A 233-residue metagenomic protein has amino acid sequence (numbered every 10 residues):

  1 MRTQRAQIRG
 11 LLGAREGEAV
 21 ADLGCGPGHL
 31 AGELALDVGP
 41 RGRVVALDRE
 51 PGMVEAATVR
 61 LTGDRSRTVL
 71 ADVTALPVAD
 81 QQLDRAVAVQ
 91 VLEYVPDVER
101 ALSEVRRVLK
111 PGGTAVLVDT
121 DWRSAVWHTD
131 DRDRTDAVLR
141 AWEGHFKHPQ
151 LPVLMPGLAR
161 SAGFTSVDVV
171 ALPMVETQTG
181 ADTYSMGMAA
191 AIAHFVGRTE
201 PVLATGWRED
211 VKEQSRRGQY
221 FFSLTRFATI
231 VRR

Functional and structural regions predicted by a protein language model:
M1-E18, E33: Conserved alpha-helix/loop element of class I SAM-dependent methyltransferases that forms part of the SAM/SAH-binding
A19-L23, P27-A75: Class I SAM-dependent methyltransferase SAM/SAH-binding core
T74-R85: A short acidic, Gly/Pro-enriched loop at the edge of an enzyme's catalytic core that lines a small-molecule cofactor
D84-D97: A short SAM/SAH-binding and catalytic strip from SAM-dependent methyltransferases
E99-T114: A short glycine-rich, Lys/Arg-flanked "PGG" loop and its adjoining helix->strand segment in the class I
V116-G180: Conserved catalytic/acceptor-binding region of the Class I
S166-R233: Conserved Class I S-adenosyl-L-methionine
